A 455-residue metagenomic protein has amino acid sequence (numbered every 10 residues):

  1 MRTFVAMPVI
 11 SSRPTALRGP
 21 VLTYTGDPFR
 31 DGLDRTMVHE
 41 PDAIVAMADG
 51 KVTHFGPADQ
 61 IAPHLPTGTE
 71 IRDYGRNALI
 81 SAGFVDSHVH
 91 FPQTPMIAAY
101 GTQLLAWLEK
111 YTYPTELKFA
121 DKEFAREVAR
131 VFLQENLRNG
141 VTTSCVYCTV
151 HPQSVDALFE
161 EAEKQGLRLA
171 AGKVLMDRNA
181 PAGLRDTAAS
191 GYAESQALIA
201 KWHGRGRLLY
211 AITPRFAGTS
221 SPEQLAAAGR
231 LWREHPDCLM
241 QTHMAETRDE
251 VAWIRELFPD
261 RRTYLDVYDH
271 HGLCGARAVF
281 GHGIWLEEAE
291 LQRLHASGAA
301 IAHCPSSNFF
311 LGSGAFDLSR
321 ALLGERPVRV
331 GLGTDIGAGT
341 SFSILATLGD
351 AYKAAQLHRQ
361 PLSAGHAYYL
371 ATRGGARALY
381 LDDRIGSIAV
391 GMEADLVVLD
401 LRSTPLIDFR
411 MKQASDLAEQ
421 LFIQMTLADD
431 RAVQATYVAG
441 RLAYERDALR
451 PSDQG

Functional and structural regions predicted by a protein language model:
M1-P66, A78-I80: N-terminal metal-binding scaffold of metallo-dependent hydrolase/deaminase domains
P8-L22, P63-A106, R130, L137-R138: Replace "His-x-His-based motif
D31-L33, E393-A448, Q454: C-terminal cap of metal-dependent C-N hydrolases
P95-A125, K173-A188, T247-G275, A300 (+2 more regions): Active-site gating loops and adjacent loop-to-helix segments of metal-dependent hydrolytic enzymes
A98-L167, G191-G204: Alpha-helical scaffold segments that flank or form the walls of functional sites
Q153-G283: Metal-coordinating catalytic core of metallo-dependent amide/deamination hydrolases
G166-R168, W232-D237, L273-A276, R293-A302 (+2 more regions): Glycine-enriched alpha-helix->loop->beta-strand junction motifs that scaffold or abut catalytic
H270-R277, L318-D408: His/Asp/Glu-enriched, well-ordered alpha-helical/loop segment that forms or immediately abuts the divalent-metal
